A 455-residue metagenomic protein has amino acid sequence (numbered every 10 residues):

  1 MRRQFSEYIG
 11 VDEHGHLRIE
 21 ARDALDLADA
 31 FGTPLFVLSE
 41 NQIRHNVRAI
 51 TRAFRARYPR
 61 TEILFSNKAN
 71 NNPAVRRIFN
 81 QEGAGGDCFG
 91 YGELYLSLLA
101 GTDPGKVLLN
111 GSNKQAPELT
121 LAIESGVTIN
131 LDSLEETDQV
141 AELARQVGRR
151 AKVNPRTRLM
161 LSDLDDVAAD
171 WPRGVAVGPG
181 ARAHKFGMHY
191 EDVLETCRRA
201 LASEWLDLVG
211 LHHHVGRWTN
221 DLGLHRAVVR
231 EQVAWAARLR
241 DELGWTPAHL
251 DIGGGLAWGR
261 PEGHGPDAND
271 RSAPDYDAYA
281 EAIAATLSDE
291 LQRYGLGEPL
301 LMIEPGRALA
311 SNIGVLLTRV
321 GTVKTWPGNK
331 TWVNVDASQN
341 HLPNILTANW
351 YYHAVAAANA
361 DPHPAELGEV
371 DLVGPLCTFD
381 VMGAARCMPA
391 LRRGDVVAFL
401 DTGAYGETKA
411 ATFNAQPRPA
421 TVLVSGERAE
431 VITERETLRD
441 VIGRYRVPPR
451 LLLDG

Functional and structural regions predicted by a protein language model:
M1-L131, T137-V153, A202-D207, A385 (+1 more regions): A charged N-terminal "starter" segment
M1-R3, S162-R319, N414-Q416: Active-site loop/helix belt of alpha/beta enzymes
I9-V11, L17, F186, L372 (+2 more regions): Short clusters of hydrophobic/aromatic residues that line enzyme substrate/ligand-binding pockets
S66-N72, Y91-G92, S112-K114, D132-E136 (+7 more regions): Active-site beta-loop-alpha junctions enriched in small/polar residues
G85, L108, T128-N130, N154-R156 (+8 more regions): Structured core elements
T102-G105, V147-R150, S203-L206, R238-T246 (+3 more regions): Secondary-structure transition/capping motifs at alpha-helix termini and the adjoining loop/turn into the next element
L119, A141-V147, K185, R199 (+3 more regions): A generic local secondary-structure boundary/capping motif
A282-A284, S288-Q292, L296-G455: Charged (often Lys/Glu-rich) extended helix/loop segments that serve as interaction or gating elements
